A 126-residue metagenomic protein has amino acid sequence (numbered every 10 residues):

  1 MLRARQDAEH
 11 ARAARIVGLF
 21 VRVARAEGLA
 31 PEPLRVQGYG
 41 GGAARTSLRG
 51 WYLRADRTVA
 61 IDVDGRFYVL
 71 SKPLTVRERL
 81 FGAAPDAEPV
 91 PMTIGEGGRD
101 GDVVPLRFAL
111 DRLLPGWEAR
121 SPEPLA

Functional and structural regions predicted by a protein language model:
M1-T46: N-terminal domain-onset segments
G18-F20, G40-G42, L48, D56-V59 (+3 more regions): Generic structural signal for short, flexible, solvent-exposed coil/loop and linker residues
F20, A24, F67, M92-I94 (+1 more regions): Generic structural hydrophobic/aromatic packing signal, biased to beta-strands
E27-E32, R57, G65, E88-M92: Generic structural motif recognizing short loop/turn segments at the entrances and edges of beta-strands
R35-K72: Amphipathic, interaction-prone secondary-structure segments
G65-A87: Intrinsically disordered, low-complexity regulatory segments enriched in Ser/Thr/Pro and charged residues
L80-A126: Helix-rich interaction surfaces within compact, conserved domain-sized segments that mediate assembly or partner
